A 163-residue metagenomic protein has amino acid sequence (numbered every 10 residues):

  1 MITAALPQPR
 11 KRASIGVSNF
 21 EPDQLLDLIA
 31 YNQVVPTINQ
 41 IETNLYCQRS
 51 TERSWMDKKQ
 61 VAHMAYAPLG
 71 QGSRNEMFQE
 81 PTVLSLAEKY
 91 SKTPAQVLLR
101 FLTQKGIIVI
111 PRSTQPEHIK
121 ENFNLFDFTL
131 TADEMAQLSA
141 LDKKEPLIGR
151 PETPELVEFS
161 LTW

Functional and structural regions predicted by a protein language model:
M1-W163: Beta/alpha (TIM)-barrel catalytic core signal, keyed to glycine-rich beta->alpha loops juxtaposed to Asp/Glu that bind
